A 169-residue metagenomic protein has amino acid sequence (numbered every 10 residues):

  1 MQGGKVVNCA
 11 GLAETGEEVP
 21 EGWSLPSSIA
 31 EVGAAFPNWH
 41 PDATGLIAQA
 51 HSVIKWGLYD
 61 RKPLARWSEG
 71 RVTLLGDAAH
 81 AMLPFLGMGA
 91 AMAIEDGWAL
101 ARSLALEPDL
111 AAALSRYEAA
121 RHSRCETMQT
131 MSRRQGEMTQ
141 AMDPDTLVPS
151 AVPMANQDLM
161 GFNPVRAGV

Functional and structural regions predicted by a protein language model:
M1-V169: FAD-dependent flavoprotein oxygenase/oxidase catalytic domain
